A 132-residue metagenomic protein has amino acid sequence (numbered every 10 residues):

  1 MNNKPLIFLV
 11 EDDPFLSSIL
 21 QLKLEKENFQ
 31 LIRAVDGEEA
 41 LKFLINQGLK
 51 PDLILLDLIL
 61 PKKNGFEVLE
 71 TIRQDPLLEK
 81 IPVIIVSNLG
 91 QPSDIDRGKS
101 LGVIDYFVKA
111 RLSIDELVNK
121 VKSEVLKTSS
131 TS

Functional and structural regions predicted by a protein language model:
E11: Conserved acidic carboxylate
S17, P61, Q91: The feature encodes the CheY-like receiver
S18-K26: Charged docking surfaces used in two-component/phosphorelay signaling
R33, L60-K63: Residue-level signal for the "D+5" position in two-component response regulator receiver
R33-L53: Acidic, metal-coordinating helix/loop segments flanking the phosphotransfer/catalytic sites of two-component signaling
D57, S87: Active-site residues of response regulator receiver
